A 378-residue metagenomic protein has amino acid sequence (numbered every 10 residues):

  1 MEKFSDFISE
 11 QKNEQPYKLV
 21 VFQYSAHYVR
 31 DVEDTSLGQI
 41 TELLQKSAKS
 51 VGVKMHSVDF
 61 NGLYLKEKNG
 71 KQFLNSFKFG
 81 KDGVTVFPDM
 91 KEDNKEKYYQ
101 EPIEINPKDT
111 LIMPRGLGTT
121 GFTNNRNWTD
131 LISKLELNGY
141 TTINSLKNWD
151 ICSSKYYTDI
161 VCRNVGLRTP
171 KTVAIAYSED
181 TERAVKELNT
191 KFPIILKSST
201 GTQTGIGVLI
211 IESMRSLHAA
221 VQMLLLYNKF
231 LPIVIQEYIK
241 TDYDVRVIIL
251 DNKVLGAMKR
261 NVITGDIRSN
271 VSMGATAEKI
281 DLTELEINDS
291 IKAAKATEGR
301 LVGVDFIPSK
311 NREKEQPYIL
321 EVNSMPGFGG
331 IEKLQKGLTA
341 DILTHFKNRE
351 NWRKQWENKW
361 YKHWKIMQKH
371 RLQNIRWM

Functional and structural regions predicted by a protein language model:
F7-E10, D281, K295, G299 (+1 more regions): C-terminal active-site "lid" helix and adjoining low-complexity regulatory extension at the edge of ATP-using catalytic
Q11-P16, I103-D109, L188-N189: Flexible, charged surface loops at secondary-structure boundaries
P16, I206-A293: Phosphate-binding site of ATP-dependent enzymes
K18, T110-L111, Y318: Structural motif
L19-D34, G38, I132-G139, L146-I233 (+2 more regions): Active-site nucleotide/adenylate-binding loops and adjacent lid/helix of ATP-dependent enzymes
V32-S50, K54-K171: Conserved N-proximal alpha/beta basic substrate-recognition cap immediately N-terminal to, or forming the N-lobe
I194, G256, V302, Y318-E321: Protein kinase-like catalytic core scaffold
R246, D305-I307: Short, surface-exposed charged micro-motifs
